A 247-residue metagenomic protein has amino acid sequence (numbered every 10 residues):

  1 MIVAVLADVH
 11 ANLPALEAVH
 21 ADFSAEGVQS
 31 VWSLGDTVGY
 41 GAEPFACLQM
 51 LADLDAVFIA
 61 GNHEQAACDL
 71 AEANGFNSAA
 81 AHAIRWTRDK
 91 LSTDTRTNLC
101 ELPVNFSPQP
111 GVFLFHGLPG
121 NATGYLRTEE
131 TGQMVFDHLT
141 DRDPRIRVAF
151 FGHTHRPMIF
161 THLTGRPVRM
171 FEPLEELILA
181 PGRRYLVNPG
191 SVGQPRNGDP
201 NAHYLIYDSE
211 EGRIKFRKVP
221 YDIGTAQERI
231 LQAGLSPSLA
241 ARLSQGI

Functional and structural regions predicted by a protein language model:
M1-A4, S107-F113, A180-L186: Beta-strand-turn-beta hairpins that frame and shape the catalytic cleft of phosphate-ester-processing enzymes
M1-A56: N-terminal active-site segment of His-dependent metallophosphoesterases
L6-A7, V31-D36, V57-N62, F115 (+2 more regions): Active-site neighborhood of phospho(di)ester-bond hydrolases with catalytic His/Asp-centered motifs
H10-A15, G39-G41, Q65-C68, S107 (+4 more regions): Active-site environment of divalent metal-dependent phosphoester hydrolases
F23-V28, P108-Q109, R142-R145, P181: Glycine-rich phosphate-binding loop signature in dinucleotide/nucleotide-binding domains
C47-R145: Active-site neighborhood of divalent metal-dependent phosphoester bond hydrolases
Q133-L177, G182-Y185: Anionic-ligand binding region
T164-I247: Acidic, His/Gly-rich catalytic cores of divalent-metal-dependent hydrolytic chemistry
